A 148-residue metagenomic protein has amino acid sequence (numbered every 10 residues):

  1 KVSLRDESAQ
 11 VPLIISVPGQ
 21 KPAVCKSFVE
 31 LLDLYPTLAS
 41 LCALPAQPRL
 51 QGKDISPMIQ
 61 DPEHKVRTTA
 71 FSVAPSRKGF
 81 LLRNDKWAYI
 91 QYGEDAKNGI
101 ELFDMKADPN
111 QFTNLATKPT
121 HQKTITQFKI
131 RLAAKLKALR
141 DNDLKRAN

Functional and structural regions predicted by a protein language model:
K1-Q20, E30: Histidine-centered active-site microenvironments of extracellular/periplasmic hydrolases and transferases
S8, C25-L32, Q122: Short, solvent-exposed loop/helix junctions and linker helices that flank or host conserved functional motifs
S16, K21, L32-Y35, S40-M105 (+3 more regions): C-terminal cap/loop subdomain of S1 sulfatases and analogous C-terminal strand-loop tails that border
Q111-L115: Carboxylate-dense, calcium-coordinating segments in secreted/extracellular and ER-lumen proteins
